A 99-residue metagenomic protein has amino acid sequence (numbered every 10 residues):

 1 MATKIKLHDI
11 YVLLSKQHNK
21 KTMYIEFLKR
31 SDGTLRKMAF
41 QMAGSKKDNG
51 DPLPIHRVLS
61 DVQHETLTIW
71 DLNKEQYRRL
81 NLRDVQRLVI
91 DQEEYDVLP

Functional and structural regions predicted by a protein language model:
M1-L13, M38-A39, A43-I55: Charged, amphipathic alpha-helical segments
S15-K20, V62: Short, 15-30-residue, compositionally biased linear elements with alpha-helical propensity or flexible coil
N19-L28: A short, Trp-centered hydrophobic/proline-enriched beta-strand micro-motif
K29-R30, L72: Short, acidic, Ser/Thr-enriched surface-loop or helix-capping motifs
R36-A43, R78-R83: Short amphipathic beta-strand/extended segments with alternating polar/hydrophobic composition
Q41-Q76: Acidic, aromatic-enriched beta-alpha/helix-loop junctions
T66-P99: Short, compact, well-ordered microdomains
